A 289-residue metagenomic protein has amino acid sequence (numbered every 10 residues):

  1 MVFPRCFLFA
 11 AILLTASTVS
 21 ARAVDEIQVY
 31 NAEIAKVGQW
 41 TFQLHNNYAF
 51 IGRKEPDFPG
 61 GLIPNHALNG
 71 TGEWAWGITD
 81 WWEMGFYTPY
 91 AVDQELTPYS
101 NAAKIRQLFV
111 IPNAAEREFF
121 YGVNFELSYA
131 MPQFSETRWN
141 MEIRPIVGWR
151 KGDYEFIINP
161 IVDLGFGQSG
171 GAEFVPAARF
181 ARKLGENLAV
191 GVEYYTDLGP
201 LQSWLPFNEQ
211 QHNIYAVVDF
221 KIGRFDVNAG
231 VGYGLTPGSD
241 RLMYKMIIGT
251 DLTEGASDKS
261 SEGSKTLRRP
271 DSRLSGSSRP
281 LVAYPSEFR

Functional and structural regions predicted by a protein language model:
M1-F3: N-terminal secretory signal peptides that target proteins for export/translocation
C6-A16: Bacterial N-terminal signal peptides
A21-R289: Transmembrane beta-barrel domains of Gram-negative outer membranes and organellar outer membranes
